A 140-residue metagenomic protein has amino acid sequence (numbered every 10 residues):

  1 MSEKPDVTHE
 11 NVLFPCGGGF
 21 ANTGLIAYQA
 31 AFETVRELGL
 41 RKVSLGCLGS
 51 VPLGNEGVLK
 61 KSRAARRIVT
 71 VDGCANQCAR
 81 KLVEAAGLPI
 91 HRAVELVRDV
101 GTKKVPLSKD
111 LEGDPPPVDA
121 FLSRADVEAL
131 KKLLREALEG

Functional and structural regions predicted by a protein language model:
M1-G140: Iron-sulfur-associated redox domains of electron-transfer enzymes in respiratory and anaerobic energy metabolism
